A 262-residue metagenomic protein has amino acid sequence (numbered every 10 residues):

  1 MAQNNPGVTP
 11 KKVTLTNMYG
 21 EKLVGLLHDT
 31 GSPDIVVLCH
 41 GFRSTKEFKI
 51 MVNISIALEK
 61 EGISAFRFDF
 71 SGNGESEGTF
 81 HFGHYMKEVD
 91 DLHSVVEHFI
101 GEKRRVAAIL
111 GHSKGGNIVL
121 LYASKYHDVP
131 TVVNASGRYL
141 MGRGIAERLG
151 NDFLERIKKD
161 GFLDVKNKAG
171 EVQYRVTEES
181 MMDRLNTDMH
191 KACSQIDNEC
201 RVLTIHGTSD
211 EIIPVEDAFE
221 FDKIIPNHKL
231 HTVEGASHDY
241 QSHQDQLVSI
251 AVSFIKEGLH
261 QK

Functional and structural regions predicted by a protein language model:
M1-T30: N-terminal cap/lid segment of alpha/beta-hydrolase-fold proteins
R43-S55, F70, E216: The serine-hydrolase catalytic nucleophile loop
K46-E47, N73-R104: Catalytic nucleophile-loop/oxyanion-hole region of alpha/beta-hydrolase and closely related hydrolase-like folds
S55-E77: Conserved alpha/beta-hydrolase
H127-V176: Hydrolase active-site cap/lid region
I196-H206, D210: Short beta-strand/loop motif that positions the catalytic acidic residue of the alpha/beta-hydrolase fold
E211-D217: Conserved alpha/beta-hydrolase "acid-adjacent" motif
A236-K262: Catalytic active-site module of serine/aspartate enzymes centered on a nucleophile-bearing elbow/loop
